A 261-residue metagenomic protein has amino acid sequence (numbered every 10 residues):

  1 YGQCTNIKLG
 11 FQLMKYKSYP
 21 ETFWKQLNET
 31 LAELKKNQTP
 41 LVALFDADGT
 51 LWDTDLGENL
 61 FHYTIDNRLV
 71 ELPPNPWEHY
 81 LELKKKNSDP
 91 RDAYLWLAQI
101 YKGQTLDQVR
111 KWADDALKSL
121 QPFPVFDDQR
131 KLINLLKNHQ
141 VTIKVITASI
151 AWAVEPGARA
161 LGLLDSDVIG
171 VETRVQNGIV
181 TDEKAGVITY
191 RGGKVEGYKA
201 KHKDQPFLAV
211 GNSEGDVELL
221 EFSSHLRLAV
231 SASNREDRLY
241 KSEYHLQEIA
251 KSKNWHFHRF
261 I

Functional and structural regions predicted by a protein language model:
C4, G10-A47, H62-N67, P74-N75: Non-catalytic pre-domain segments flanking phosphatase-related domains
K15-K17, Q26, P40-V42, D107-K144 (+1 more regions): C-terminal cap/substrate-recognition subdomain and adjoining C-terminal extension of metal-dependent phosphatase-like
E21, N87, R91, G192: Electropositive phosphate-/nucleotide-binding environments in soluble metabolic enzymes
L41-L56, L220: Asp-based phosphoryl-transfer active-site loop
L56-K131: A metal-dependent, Asp-based hydrolase signature
